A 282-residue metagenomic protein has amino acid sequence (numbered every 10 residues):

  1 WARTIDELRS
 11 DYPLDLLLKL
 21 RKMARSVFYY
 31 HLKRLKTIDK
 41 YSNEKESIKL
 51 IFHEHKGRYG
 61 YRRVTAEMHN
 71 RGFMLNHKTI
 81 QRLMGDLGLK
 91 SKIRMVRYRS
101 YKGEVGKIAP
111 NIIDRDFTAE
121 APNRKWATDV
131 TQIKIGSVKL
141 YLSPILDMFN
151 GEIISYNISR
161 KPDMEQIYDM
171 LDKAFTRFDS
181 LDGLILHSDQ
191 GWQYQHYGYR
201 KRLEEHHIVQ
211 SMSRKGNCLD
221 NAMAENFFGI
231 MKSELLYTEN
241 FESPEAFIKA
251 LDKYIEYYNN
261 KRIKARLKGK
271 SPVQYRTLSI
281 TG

Functional and structural regions predicted by a protein language model:
W1-Y12, L16, K22, I38-D39 (+3 more regions): Residue-centric detector for conserved, function-critical "anchor" positions in compact interaction modules
A2, S26-A121, N217, S271-S279: Basic, flexible linker segments flanking DNA-binding modules in nucleic acid-interacting mobile-element proteins
L16-L35, E54-K56, E245-G269: K/E-rich alpha-helical interaction surfaces of small helical-bundle regulatory domains
L17-R21, F28, I48, V64 (+14 more regions): Mobile genetic element proteins and their domesticated derivatives, centered on retroelements and DNA transposons
K102-E104, S188-Q190, H196-G198, M212-K232 (+2 more regions): RNase H-like two-metal-ion nuclease catalytic core shared by retroviral integrases and related mobile-element nucleases
A119-I154, R160-P162: An active-site-proximal beta-strand-loop segment
V138, N157-D179: Active-site beta-loop-alpha junctions of metal-dependent nucleic acid enzymes, especially the RNase H-like/DDE
E204-I208, I230-G282: C-terminal domain-tail junction helix/linker
